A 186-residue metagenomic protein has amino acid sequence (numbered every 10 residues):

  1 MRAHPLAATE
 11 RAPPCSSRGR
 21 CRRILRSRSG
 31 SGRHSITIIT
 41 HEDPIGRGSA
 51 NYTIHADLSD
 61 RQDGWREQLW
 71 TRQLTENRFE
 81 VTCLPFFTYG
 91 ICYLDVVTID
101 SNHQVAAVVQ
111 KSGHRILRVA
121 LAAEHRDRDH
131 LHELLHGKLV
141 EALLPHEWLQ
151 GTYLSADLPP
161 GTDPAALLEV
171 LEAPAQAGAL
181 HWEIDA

Functional and structural regions predicted by a protein language model:
G30-D63: Extended boundary segments
L74-C83: Short, structured beta-strand/loop micro-motifs enriched in basic residues and often containing a Trp
P85-F87, D100-A107: Short, charged beta-turn/beta-strand-edge "cap" motif at the junction between a beta-strand and an adjacent loop
Q110-H125, L154: Short glycine-/aliphatic-rich beta-strand segments at the starts of folded cytosolic domains
H125-E133, L139-A186: Helix-rich terminal scaffold detector
